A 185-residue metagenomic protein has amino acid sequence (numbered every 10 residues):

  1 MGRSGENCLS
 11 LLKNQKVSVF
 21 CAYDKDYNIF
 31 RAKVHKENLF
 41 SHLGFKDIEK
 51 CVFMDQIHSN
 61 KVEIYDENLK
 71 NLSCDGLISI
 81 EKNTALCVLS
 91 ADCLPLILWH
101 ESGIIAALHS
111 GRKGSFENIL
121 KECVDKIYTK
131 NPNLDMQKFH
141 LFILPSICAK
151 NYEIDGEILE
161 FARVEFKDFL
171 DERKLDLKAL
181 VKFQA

Functional and structural regions predicted by a protein language model:
M1-Q184: Active-site microenvironment for binding and transforming phosphate-containing groups
